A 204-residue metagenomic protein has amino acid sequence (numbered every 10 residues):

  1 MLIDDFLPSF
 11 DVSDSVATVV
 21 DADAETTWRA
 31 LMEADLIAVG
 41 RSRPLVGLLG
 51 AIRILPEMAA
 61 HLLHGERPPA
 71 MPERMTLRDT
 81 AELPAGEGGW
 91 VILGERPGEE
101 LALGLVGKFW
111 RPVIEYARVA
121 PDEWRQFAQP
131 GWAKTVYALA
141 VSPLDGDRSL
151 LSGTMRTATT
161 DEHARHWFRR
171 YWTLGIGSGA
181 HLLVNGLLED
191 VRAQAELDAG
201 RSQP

Functional and structural regions predicted by a protein language model:
M1-G89: Hydrophobic ligand-binding cavity/cleft-lining segments
D11-V19, E100, K134-V136, R148-S152: Intrinsic-disorder/low-complexity, polar/charged segments enriched in Ser/Thr/Lys/Arg/Asp/Glu/Gln
D23-T26, G179-L183, L187: Short amphipathic alpha-helical segments
T27-L31, I92, G153, V191: Hydrophobic pocket/interface hotspot
V39-G40, P112-Y116, E162-H166: A short, polar/proline- and glycine-enriched secondary-structure boundary/capping micro-motif
D79-G146: Hydrophobic-ligand binding "helix-grip"
P121-S178, V191: Beta-strand/loop substructures that line and gate deep hydrophobic ligand-binding cavities in soluble
D190-P204: Short, highly charged C-terminal tails/helix-capping segments
